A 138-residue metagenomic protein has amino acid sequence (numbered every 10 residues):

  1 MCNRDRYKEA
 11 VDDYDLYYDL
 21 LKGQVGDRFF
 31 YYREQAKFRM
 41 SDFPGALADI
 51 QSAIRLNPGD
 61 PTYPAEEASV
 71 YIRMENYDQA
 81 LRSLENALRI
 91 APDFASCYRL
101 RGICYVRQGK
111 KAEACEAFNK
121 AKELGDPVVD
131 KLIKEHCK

Functional and structural regions predicted by a protein language model:
M1-K138: Alpha-helical tetratricopeptide repeat
